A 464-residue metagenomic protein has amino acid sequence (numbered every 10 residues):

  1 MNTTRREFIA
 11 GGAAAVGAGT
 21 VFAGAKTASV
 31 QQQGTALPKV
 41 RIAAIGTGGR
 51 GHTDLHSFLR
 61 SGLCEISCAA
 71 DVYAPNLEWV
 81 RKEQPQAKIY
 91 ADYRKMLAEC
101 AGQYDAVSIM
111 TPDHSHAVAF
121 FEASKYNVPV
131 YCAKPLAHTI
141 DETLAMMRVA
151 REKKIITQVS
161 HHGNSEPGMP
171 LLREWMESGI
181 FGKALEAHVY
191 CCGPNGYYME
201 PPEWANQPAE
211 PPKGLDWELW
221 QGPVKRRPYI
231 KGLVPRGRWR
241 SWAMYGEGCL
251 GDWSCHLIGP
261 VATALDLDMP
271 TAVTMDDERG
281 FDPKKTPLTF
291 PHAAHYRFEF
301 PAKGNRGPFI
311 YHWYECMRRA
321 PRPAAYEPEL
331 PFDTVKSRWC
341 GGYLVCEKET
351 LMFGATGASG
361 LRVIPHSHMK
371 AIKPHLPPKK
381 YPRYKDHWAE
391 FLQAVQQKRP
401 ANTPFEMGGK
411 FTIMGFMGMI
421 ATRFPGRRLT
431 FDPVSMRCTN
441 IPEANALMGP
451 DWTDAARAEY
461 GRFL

Functional and structural regions predicted by a protein language model:
M1-V16: N-terminal secretory signal peptides and thylakoid transit peptides that target proteins across membranes
I9, L55, R81, R94-L97 (+11 more regions): Non-transmembrane alpha-helical segments in soluble domains of secreted/periplasmic/extracellular proteins
A15, G19-Q84, G163-E166, V261: N-terminal Rossmann-like dinucleotide-binding module
G48, A87-A145: Beta-loop-alpha module in the N-terminal Rossmann-like domain of NAD(P)-dependent dehydrogenases, especially those
S67, D105, L185: Conserved acidic residues
Y73, M110-S115, L136-H138, T143 (+4 more regions): Short, solvent-exposed turn/loop segments enriched in Gly/Ser/Thr/Pro and often Arg
P129-Y131, A137-G214: A contiguous active-site-proximal alpha/beta segment in oxidoreductase catalytic domains
L171, K183, H188-P194, Y198-E406 (+1 more regions): Contiguous beta-strand/loop segments that form the cofactor/metal-binding neighborhood of enzyme cores
